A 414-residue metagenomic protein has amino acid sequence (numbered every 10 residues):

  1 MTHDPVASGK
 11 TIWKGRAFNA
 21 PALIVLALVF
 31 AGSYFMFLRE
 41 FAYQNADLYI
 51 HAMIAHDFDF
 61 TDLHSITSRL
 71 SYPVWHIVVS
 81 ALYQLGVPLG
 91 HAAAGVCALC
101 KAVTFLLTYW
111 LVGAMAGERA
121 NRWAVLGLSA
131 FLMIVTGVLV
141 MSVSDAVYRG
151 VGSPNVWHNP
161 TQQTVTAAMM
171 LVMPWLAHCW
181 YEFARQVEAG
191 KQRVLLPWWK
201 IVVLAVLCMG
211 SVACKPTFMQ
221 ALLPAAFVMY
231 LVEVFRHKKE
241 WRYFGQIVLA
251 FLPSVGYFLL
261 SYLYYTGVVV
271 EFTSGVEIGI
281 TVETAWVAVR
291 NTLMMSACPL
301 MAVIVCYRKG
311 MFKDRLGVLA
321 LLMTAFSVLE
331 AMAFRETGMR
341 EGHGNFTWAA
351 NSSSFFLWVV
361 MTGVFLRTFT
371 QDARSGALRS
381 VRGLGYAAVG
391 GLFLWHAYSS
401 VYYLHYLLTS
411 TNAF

Functional and structural regions predicted by a protein language model:
M1-S33, R119-G127: Start-transfer (signal-anchor) and selected internal transmembrane alpha helices of multi-pass inner/ER membrane
N19-A22, S68, N121-L126, L196-K200 (+3 more regions): Membrane-interfacial loop-to-transmembrane alpha-helix junctions, especially the N-terminal start
I50-H56, H64-H91, T411: Short hydrophobic/aromatic helix or loop-helix immediately within or flanking a transmembrane segment in polytopic
G95-R119, L171: Transmembrane-helix motifs of polytopic, lipid-linked glycan transferases
A124-W180, V289-M294, G344-S354: Membrane-interface micro-motifs in multi-pass membrane enzymes
K191-R193, K200-P216, L222, F227: Membrane-interface alpha helices of multi-pass inner-membrane proteins
L222-L252: Perimembrane helix-loop-helix junctions
S254-F258, Y265-F414: Transmembrane helical bundles and short interhelical boundary loops of multi-pass, membrane-embedded
